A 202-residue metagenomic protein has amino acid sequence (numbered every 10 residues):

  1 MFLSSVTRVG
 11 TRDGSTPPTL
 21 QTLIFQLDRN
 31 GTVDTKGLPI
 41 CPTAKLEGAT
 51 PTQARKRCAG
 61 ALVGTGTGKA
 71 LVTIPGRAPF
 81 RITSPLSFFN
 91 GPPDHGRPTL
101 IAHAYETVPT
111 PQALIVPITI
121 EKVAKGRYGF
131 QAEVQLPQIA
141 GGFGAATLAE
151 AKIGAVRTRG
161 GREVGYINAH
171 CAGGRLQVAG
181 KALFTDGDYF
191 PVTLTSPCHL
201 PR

Functional and structural regions predicted by a protein language model:
M1-R202: Ser/Thr/Pro/Gly-rich, low-complexity intrinsically disordered stalk/linker tracts of secreted and surface-exposed
